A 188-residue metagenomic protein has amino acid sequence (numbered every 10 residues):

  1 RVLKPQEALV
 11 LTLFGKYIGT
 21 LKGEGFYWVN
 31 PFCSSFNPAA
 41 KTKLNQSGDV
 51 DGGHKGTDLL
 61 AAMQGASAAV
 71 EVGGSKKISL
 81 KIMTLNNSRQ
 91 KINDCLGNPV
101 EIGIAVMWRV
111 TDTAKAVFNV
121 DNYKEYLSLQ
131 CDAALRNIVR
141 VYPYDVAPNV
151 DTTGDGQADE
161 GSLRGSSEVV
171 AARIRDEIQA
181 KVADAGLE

Functional and structural regions predicted by a protein language model:
P5: Conserved beta/loop motifs at nucleotide-recognition and modification sites
A8-P31: Membrane-cytosol interface motif
C33-F36, K41-E188: Amphipathic, interface-forming alpha-helical segments with heptad-repeat character
